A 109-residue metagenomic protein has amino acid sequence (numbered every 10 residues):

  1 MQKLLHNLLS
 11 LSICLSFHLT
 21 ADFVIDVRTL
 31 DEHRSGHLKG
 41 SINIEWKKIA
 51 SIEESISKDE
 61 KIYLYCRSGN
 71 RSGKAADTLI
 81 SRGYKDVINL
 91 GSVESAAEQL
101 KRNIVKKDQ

Functional and structural regions predicted by a protein language model:
M1-L9: Bacterial N-terminal signal peptides that target proteins for export
L4, D22-F23, L30-K61, N70-Q109: Rhodanese-like catalytic fold shared by cysteine-dependent sulfurtransferases and DSP/PTP-type phosphatases
L9-S16: Gram-negative bacterial Sec-dependent N-terminal signal peptides
F17-A21: Sec/Tat signal peptide C-region and signal peptidase I cleavage site
Y65: Short, surface-exposed ligand- or partner-binding patches at beta-edge/loop junctions that are enriched in aromatics
